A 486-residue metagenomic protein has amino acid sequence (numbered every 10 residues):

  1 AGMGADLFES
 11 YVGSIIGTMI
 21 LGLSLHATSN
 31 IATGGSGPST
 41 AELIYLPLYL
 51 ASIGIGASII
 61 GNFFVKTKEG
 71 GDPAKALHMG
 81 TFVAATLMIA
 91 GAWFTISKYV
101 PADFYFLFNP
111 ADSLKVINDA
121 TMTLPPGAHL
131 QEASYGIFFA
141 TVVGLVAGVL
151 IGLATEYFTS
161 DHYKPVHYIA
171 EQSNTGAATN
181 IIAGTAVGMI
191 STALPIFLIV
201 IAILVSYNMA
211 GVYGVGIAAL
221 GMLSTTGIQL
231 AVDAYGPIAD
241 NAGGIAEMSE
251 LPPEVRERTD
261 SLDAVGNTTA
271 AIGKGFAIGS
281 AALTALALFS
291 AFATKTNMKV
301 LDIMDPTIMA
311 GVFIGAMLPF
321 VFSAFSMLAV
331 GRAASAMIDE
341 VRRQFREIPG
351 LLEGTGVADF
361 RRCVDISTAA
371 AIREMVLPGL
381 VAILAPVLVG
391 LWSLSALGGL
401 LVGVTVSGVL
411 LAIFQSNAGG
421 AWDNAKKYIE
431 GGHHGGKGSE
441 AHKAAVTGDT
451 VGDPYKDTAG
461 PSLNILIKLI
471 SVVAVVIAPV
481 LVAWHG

Functional and structural regions predicted by a protein language model:
A1-G486: Hydrophobic packing and interface segments
